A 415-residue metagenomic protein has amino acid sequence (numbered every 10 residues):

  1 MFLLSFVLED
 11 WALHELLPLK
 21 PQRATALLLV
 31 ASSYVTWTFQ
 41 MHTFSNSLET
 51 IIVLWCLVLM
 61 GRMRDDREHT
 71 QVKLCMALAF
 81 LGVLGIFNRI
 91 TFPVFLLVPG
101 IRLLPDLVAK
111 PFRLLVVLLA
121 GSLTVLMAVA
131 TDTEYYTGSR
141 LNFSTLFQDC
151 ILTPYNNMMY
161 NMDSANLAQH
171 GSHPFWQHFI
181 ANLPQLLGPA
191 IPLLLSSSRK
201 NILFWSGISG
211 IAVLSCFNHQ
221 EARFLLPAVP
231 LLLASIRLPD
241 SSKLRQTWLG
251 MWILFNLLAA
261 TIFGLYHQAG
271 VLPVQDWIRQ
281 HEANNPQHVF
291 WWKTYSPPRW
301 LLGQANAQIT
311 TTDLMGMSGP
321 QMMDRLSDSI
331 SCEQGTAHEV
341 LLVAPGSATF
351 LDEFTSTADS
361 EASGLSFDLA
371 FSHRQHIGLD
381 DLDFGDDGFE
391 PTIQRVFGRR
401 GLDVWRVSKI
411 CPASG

Functional and structural regions predicted by a protein language model:
M1-L4, L8-S33, W205: Transmembrane-helix signature of polytopic, membrane-embedded enzymes that assemble or transfer cell-envelope glycans
S5-L17, I52-R64, L97-I101, G188-S198 (+1 more regions): Transmembrane alpha-helical segments
V30, F147-D163, S197-N218, T247-F255: Transmembrane alpha-helix segments characteristic of polytopic inner-membrane glycan-assembly/cell-envelope
T38-L48, A222: Short acidic/glycine- and proline-prone juxtamembrane loop motifs at membrane-interface regions of multi-pass membrane
V58-I86, I90-V125, A234: Perimembrane helix-loop-helix junctions
L104-L119, P192-I208, C216-Q220: Membrane-interface helix-loop-helix junctions at transmembrane boundaries of multi-pass membrane enzymes, predominantly
Q177-I202, I211: Hydrophobic, aromatic-rich transmembrane alpha-helices and their immediate juxtamembrane boundary segments
S242-S414: Catalytic lumenal/periplasmic loop and adjoining terminal transmembrane helix of membrane glycan-assembly enzymes
